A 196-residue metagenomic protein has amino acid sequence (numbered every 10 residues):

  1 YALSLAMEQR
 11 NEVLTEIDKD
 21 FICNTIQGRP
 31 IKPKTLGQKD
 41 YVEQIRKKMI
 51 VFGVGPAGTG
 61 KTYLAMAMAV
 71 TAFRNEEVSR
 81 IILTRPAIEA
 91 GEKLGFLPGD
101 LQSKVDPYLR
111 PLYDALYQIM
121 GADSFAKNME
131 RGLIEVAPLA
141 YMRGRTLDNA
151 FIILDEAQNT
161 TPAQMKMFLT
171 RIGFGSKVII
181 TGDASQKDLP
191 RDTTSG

Functional and structural regions predicted by a protein language model:
Y1-D18: Interdomain "pre-motor" coupling segment immediately N-terminal to P-loop NTPase/helicase cores
D18-P30: Conserved adenine-nucleotide phosphate-binding loops and their immediately adjacent elements
G28-Q38, Q44-V54, G58-L154, Q158-G196: Conserved helicase motor core of SF1/SF2 NTP-dependent helicases
